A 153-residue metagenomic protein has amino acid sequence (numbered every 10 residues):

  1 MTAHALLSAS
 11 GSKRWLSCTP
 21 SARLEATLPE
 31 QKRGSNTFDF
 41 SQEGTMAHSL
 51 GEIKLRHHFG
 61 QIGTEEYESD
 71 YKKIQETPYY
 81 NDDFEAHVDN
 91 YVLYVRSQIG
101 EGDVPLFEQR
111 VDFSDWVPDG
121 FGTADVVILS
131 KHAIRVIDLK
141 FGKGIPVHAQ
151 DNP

Functional and structural regions predicted by a protein language model:
M1-T19, S114-L129: An acidic intrinsically disordered interaction segment
A3-F59: Nuclease catalytic cores
A5, K13-W15, D82-A86, K140: Short, charge-rich amphipathic segments
S35-Q42, M46-D115: A non-catalytic, helix-rich entry segment at domain boundaries
Q42, E101-P153: Mg2+/Mn2+-dependent nuclease catalytic core
